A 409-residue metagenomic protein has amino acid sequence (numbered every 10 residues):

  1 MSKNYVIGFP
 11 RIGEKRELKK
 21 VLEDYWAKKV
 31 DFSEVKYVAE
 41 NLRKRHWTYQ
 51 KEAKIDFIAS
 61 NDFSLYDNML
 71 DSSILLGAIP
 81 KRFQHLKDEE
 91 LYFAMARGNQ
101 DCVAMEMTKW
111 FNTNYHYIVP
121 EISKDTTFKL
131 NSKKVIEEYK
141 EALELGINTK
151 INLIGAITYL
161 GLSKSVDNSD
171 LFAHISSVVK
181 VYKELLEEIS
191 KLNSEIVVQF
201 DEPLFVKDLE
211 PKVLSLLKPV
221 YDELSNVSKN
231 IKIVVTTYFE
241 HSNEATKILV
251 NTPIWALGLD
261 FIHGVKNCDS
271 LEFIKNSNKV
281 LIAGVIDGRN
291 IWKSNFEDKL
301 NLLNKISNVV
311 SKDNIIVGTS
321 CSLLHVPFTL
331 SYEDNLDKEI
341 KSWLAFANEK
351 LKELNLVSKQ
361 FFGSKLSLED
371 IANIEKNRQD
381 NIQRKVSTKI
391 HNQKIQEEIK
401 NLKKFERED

Functional and structural regions predicted by a protein language model:
M1-D409: Domain-level signal for soluble alpha/beta catalytic cores
